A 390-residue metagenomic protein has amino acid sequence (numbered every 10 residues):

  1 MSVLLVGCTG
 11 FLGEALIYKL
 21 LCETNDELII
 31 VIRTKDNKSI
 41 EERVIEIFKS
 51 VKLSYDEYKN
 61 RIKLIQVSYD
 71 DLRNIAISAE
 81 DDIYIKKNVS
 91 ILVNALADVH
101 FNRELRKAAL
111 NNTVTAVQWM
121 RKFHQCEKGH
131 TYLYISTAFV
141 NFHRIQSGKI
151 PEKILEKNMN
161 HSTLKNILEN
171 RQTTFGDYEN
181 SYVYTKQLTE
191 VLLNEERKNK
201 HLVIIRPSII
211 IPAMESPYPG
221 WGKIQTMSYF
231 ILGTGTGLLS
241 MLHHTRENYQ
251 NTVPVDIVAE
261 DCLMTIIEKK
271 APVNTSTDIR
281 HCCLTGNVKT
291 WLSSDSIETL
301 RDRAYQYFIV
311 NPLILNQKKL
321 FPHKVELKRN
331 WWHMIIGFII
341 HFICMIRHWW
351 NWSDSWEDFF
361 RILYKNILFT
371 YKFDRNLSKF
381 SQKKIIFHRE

Functional and structural regions predicted by a protein language model:
M1-D98, L105, E127: N-terminal Rossmann/SDR dinucleotide-binding element
E57-R61, K122-H130, T189-L202: A structural motif corresponding to the C-terminal end of an alpha-helix and its immediate exit/capping segment
N94-L96, N102-R106, Q118-Y184, H201-I204 (+1 more regions): Conserved Rossmann-fold NAD(P)-dependent oxidoreductase catalytic core, especially the SDR/UDP-sugar
A97-A108, N170-E179, E190, S216-P219 (+3 more regions): Glycine- and acidic
S147-N166, S181-V183, Q187, V191-E268 (+1 more regions): NAD(P)-dependent short-chain dehydrogenase/reductase
T265-H388: Mid/C-terminal beta-alpha module of Rossmann-like enzyme folds, strongest in SDR-family dehydrogenases/epimerases
